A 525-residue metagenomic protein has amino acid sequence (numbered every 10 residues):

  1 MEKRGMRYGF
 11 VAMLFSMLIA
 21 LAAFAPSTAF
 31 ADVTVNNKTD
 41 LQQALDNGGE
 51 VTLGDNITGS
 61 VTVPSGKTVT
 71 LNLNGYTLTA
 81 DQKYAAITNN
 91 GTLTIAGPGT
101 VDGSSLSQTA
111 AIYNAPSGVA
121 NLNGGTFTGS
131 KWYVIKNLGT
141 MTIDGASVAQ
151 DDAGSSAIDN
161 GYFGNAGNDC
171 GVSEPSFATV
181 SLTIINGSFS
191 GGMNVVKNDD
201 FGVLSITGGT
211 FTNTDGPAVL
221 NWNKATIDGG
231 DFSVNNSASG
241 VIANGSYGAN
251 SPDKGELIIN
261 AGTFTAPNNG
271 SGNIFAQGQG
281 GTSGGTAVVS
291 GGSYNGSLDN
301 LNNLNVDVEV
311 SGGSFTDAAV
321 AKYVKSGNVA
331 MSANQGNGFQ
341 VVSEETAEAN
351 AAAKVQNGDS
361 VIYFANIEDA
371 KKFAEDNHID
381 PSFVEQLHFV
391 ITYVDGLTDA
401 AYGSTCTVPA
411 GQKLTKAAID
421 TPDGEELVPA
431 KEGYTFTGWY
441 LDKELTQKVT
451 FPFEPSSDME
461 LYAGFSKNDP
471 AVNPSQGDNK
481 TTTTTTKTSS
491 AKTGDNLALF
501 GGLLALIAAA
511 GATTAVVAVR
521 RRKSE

Functional and structural regions predicted by a protein language model:
I19-T28: C-terminal segment of classical bacterial N-terminal signal peptides
D32-N56, A347-F383: Acidic Gly/Asp/Thr-rich repetitive segments characteristic of extracellular carbohydrate-active and adhesion proteins
K38-T39, G49-K83, F127-S130, S382 (+1 more regions): N-terminal extracellular ligand-recognition/capping segment immediately after the signal peptide
V63-T70, T88-G103, Y113-W132, K136-A153 (+7 more regions): Surface-exposed loop/turn motifs in large extracellular/passenger domains
T282-G284, L304-V308, M331-Q340, A374-D380 (+1 more regions): Extracellular interaction modules
V355-E368, V384-A471, R522: Secondary-structure capping and domain/repeat boundary segments
E460-D495: C-terminal low-complexity, Ser/Thr- and acidic/Pro-rich disordered "stalk" regions positioned immediately N-terminal
A508-E525: C-terminal membrane-anchoring or membrane-association module
